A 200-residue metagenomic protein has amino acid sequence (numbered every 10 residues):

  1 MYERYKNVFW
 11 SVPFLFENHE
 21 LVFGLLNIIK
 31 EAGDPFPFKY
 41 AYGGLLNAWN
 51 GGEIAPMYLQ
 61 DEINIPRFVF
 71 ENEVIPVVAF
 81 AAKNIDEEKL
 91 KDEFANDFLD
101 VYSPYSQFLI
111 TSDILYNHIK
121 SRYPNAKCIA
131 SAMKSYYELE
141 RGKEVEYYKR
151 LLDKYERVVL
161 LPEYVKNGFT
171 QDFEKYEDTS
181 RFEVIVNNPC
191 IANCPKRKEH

Functional and structural regions predicted by a protein language model:
M1-E144, K154-H200: Active-site pocket-lining/capping segments in soluble small-molecule metabolic enzymes
